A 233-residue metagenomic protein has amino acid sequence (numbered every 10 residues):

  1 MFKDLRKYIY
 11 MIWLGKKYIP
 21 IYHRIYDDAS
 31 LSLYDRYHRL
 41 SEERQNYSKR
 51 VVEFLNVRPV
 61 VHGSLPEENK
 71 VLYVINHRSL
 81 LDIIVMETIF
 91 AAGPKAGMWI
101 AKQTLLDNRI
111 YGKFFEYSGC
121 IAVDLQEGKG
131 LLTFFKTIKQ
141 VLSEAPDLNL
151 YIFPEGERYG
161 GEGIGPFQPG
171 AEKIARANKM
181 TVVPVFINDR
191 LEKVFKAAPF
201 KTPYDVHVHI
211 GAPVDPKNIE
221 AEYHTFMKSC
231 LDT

Functional and structural regions predicted by a protein language model:
M1-L72, V85: Membrane-anchoring hydrophobic helices of lipid-metabolizing enzymes
F2, L132-T233: Non-catalytic C-terminal accessory region of glycerolipid acyltransferases and related lyso-lipid remodeling enzymes
Y34, L105, G128-K129, R158-Y159: Short histidine/acidic/glycine/proline-rich micro-motifs that form metal- and phosphate-coordinating active-site loops
K49-E53, Q126-G130, E162: Short, flexible loop segments at the rims of nucleotide/cofactor-binding pockets, characterized by
V51, M86, F115, I174-A175 (+1 more regions): Structural element of the ATP-grasp superfamily
V61, I121-L125, P216: Short acidic-hydrophobic, aromatic-tinged amphipathic segments that line or gate anion-handling sites
E67-G128: Catalytic core of membrane glycerolipid acyltransferases/transacylases, capturing the structured, soluble-facing
